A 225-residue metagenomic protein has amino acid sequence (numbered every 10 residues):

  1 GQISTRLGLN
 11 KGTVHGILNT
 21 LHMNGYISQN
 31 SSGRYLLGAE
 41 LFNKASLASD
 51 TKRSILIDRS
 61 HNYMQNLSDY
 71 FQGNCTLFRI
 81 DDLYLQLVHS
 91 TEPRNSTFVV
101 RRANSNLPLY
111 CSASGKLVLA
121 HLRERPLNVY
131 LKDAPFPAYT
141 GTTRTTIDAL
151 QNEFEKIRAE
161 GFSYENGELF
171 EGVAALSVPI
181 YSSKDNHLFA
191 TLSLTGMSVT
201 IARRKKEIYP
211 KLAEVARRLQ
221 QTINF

Functional and structural regions predicted by a protein language model:
G1-T51, Q221-T222: N-terminal helix-turn-helix
R6, R59-Y70, E160, R218 (+1 more regions): Amphipathic alpha-helical regulatory segments at dimerization interfaces that relay allosteric signals between sensory
I27-S28, L77-F78, I180: A structural signal for short hydrophobic beta-strand segments in well-ordered beta-sheet cores
S31, D81, S182: A cytosolic small-molecule/anion-sensing beta-strand core signal
L37-D133: Amphipathic alpha-helical effector-binding/dimerization core of metabolite-sensing transcriptional regulators
P135, A216-F225: Cysteine/selenocysteine-centered motifs that mediate thiol-based redox chemistry or coordinate metal-sulfur cofactors
T143-R218: Extended hydrophobic
